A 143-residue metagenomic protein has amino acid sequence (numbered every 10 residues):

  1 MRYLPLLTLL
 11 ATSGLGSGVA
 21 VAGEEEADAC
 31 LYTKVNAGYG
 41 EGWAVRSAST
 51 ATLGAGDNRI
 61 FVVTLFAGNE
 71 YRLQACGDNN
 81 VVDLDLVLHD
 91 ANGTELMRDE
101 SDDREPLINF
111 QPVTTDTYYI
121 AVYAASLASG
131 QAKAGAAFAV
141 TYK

Functional and structural regions predicted by a protein language model:
M1-L4: Positively charged n-region of N-terminal signal peptides that target proteins for export
S17-A22: Sec/Tat signal peptide C-region and signal peptidase I cleavage site
G23-G42, L88-D90, Y118-K143: C-terminal edge strands of extracellular/lumenal beta-sandwich accessory domains
V45-S47, N92-D99: Surface-exposed loop/edge segments in extracytoplasmic proteins
S47-D57, E100-S101: Extracellular beta-rich ligand/substrate-recognition surface
I60-G77, I120-V122: Hydrophobic beta-strand segments within beta-rich accessory/binding domains
F61, P106-Q111: Exposed aromatic-hydrophobic patches
N80-T94: Short, surface-exposed beta-strand/strand-loop-strand elements in extracellular ectodomains
